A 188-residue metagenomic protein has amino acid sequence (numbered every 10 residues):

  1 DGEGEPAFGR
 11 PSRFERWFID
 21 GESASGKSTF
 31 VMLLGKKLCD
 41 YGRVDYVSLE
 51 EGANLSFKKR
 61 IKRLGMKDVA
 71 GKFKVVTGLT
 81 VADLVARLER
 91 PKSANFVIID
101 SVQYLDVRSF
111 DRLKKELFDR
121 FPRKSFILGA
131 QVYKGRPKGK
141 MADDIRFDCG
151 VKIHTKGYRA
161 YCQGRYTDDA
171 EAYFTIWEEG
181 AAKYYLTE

Functional and structural regions predicted by a protein language model:
D1-P11: Pre-Walker A adenine-sensing motif
P11, K37-D40, D68, L88-K92 (+2 more regions): Conserved catalytic network of the ASCE P-loop NTPase/AAA+ motor domain
S12-A82: Conserved P-loop
G26-F30, L105-R112, P137-K138: Active-site-adjacent loop/helix micro-motif of nuclease/hydrolase catalytic cores
S56-R60, R112-E116, D144-D148: Alpha-helical scaffold elements adjacent to nucleotide-binding pockets in ATP/GTP-utilizing enzyme cores
V75-G129: Phosphate-binding/switch loop-helix module in NTP-utilizing enzymes
D119-E188: Phosphate-binding/switch region of NTP-binding enzymes
